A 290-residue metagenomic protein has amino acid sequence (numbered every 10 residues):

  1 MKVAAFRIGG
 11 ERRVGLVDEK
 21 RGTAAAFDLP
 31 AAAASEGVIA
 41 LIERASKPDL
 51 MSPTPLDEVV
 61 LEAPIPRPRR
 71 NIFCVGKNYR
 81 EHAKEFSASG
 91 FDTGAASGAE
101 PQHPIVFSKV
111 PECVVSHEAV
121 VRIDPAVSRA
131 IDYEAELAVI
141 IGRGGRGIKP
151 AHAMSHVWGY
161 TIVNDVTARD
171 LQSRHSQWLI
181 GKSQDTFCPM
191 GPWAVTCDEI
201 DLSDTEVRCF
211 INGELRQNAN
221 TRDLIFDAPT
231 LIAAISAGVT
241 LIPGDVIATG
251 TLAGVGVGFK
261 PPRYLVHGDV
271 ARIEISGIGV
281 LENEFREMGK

Functional and structural regions predicted by a protein language model:
M1-P104, V270-R272: N-terminal non-catalytic cap/leader segment that marks the start of a structured domain
A4, E62-P64, G94-S97, R122-I131 (+3 more regions): A generic local secondary-structure boundary/capping motif
R7, C74-V75, S108, E134-G142 (+3 more regions): Short beta-strand segments
G9, I39, M51-T54, V59-V60 (+3 more regions): Catalytic-pocket segment enriched in acidic/His residues
E11-R12, P68-R70, P101-P104, V110 (+6 more regions): Short coil/turn connectors at secondary-structure junctions
F91-S116, Y133, V266-G277: Structural signature of FAD isoalloxazine-binding scaffolds in flavoprotein oxidoreductases
T93, A99-Q102, V106-K109, H152-I180 (+3 more regions): Flexible glycine-rich active-site/ligand-binding loops centered on an Asp-His dyad
V110, V115-A153, W158, V163-V166: Non-heme Fe(II) oxygenase catalytic core, chiefly the N-lobe of the double-stranded beta-helix
